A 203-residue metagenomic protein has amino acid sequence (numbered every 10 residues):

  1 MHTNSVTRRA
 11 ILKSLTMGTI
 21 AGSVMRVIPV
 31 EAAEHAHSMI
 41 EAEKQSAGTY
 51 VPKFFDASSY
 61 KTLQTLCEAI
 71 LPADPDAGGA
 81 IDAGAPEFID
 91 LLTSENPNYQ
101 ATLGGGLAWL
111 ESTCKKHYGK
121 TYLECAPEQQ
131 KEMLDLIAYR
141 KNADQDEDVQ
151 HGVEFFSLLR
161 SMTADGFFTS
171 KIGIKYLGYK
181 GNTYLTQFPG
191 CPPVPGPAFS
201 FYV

Functional and structural regions predicted by a protein language model:
H2, A47, K61-T65, A77 (+1 more regions): Mature-region segments of soluble proteins
T3-S5, A10, M25-T65: C-terminal segment of N-terminal export signals and the immediately downstream linker at the start of the mature
R9-A10, S14, V27, K131 (+1 more regions): Hydrophobic alpha-helical segments, especially transmembrane helices and their immediate juxtamembrane helical caps
L15-I20: Sec-dependent signal peptide hydrophobic core
K53, A57, G79, P97: Charge-dense, low-complexity intrinsically disordered segments
P72-G79: Short, solvent-exposed loop/turn elements at domain surfaces
